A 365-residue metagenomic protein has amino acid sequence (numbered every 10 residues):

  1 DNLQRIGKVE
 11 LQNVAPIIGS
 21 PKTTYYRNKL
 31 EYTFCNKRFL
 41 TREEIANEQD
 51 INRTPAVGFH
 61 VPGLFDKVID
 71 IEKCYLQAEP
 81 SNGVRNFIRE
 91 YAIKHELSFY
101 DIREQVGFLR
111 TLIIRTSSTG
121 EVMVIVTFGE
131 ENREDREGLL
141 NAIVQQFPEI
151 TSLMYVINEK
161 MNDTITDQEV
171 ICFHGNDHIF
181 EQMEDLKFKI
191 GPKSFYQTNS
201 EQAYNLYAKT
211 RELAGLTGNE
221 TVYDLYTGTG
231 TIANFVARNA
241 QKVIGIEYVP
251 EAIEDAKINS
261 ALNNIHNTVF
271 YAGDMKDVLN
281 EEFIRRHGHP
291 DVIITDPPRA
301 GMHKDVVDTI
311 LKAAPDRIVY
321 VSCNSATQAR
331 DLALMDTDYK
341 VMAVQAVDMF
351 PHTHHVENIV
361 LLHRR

Functional and structural regions predicted by a protein language model:
D1-S98: Extended interfacial segments that mediate partner engagement and assembly in macromolecular machines
A15-K22, I102, L109-T111, Q345-M349: Short, solvent-exposed loop/turn elements at beta->coil junctions and helix N-caps that rim active or binding pockets
P21, F34-R38, T116-S118, D348 (+1 more regions): Short, low-complexity Ser/Thr-rich regulatory SLiMs
K22-T24, N47-I51, R103-E104, T116 (+3 more regions): Replace "in large, NTP-powered and nucleic-acid-processing enzymes" with "in large, NTP-powered factors and other
T24-N28, S118-E121, H354-H355: A short, glycine/Asx- and small/polar-enriched loop/turn that sits immediately N-terminal to a beta-strand
D66-R103, G107-F108, E130-M154: Internal alpha/beta scaffold segment
I114, G120-G129, K187-G191, V292: Short, aliphatic-rich beta-strand segments
E134-R365: Rossmann-like S-adenosyl-L-methionine
